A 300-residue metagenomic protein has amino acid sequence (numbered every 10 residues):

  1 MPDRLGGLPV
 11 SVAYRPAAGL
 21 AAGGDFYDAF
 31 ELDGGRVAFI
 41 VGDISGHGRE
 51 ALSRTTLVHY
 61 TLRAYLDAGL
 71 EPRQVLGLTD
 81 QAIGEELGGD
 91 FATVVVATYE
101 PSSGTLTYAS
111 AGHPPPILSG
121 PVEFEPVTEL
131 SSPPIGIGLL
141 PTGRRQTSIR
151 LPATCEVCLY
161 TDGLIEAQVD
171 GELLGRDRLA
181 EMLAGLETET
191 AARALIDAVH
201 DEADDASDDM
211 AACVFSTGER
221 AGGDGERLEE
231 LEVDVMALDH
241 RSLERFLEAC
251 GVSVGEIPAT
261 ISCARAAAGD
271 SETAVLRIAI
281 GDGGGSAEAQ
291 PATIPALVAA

Functional and structural regions predicted by a protein language model:
M1-C158, D204-L231, A237: … and, occasionally, acidic/histidine-rich disordered N-termini of signaling adaptors
V10, V157, L195, L276-I278 (+1 more regions): Hydrophobic beta-strand residues in large extracellular and virion-surface proteins
G42, A264, G285-A287: Small side chains
I44-S45, G163-L164, A289-T293: Activation of the activation-loop gatekeeper triad in protein kinase-fold domains
A51, G89, E166-A167, D205 (+1 more regions): Conserved ATP-binding/catalytic signature of the HATPase_c
G69, V252-R277: Conserved ATP-binding N-box helix of the HATPase_c
L76, R150-C155, L159, L164-T260: C-terminal catalytic subdomain
G225, G269-A300: Conserved beta-strand-loop-beta-strand hairpin that lines the nucleotide-binding pocket of ATP/GTP-utilizing enzymes
